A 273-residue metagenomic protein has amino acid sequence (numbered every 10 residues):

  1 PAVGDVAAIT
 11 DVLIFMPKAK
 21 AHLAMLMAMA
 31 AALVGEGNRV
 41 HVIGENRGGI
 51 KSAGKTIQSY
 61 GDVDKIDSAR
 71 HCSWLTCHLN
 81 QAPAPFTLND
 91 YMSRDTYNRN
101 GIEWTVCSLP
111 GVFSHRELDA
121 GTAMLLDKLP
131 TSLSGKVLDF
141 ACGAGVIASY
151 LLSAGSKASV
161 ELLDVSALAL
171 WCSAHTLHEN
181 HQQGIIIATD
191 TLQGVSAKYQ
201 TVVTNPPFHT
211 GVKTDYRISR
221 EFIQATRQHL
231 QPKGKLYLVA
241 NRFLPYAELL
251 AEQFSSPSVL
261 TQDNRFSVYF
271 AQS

Functional and structural regions predicted by a protein language model:
D11-A21, F140-I147, Y199-V212: Conserved proline-anchored active-site loop of SAM-dependent methyltransferases that bridges a beta-strand
A24-E36, R220-P232: A short glycine-rich, Lys/Arg-flanked "PGG" loop and its adjoining helix->strand segment in the class I
G37-N46, K233-A240: Conserved beta-strand signature within the Rossmann-like core of class I S-adenosyl-L-methionine
E45, D164-A169, I218, N241-R242: Short beta->alpha hinge that forms the Motif I/post-I loop of the SAM-binding pocket
S68-S134: SAM-dependent Rossmann-like transferase core, predominantly class I methyltransferases with a strong bias toward
A120-T204: Conserved SAM/SAH cofactor-binding pocket of Class I
A167-L168, T204-R227: Mobile active-site "lid"/loop adjacent to the S-adenosyl-L-methionine
H229, L236-S273: C-terminal catalytic and target-recognition region of SAM-dependent MTase-like enzymes, primarily methyltransferases
